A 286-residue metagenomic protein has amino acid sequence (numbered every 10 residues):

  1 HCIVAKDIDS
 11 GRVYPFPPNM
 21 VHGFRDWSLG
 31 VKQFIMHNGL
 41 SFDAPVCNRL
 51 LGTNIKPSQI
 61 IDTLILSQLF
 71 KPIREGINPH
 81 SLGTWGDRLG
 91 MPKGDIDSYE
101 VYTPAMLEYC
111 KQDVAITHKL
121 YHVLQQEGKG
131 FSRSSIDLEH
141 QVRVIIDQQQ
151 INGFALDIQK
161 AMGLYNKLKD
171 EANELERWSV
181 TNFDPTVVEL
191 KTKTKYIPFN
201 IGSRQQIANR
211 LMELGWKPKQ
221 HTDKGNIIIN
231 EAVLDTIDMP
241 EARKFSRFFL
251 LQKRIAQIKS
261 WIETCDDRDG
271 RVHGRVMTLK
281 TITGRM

Functional and structural regions predicted by a protein language model:
C2, G11, I55, I77 (+4 more regions): Conserved "right-hand" nucleotidyltransferase catalytic core of DNA-directed polymerases
C2-E127: Conserved DEDDh/DEDDy metal-dependent 3′-5′ exonuclease domain
